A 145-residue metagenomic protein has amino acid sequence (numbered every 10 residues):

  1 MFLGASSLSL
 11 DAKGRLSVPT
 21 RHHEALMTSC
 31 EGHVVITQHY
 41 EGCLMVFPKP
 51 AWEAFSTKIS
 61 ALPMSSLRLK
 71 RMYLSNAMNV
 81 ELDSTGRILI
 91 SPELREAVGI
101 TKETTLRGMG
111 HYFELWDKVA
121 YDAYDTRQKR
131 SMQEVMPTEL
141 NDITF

Functional and structural regions predicted by a protein language model:
M1-L8, A12-K13, H22-V80, S84-T85 (+1 more regions): Flexible "stalk/tail and boundary" regions
